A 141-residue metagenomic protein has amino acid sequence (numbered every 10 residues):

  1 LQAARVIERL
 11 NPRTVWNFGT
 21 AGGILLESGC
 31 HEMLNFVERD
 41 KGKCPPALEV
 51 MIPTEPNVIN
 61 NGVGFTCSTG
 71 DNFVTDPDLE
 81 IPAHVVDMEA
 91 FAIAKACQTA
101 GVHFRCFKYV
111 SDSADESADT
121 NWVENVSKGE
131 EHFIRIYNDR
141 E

Functional and structural regions predicted by a protein language model:
L1-E141: Glycine-rich phosphate- or other oxyanion-binding loops that anchor nucleotides, phosphorylated ligands
